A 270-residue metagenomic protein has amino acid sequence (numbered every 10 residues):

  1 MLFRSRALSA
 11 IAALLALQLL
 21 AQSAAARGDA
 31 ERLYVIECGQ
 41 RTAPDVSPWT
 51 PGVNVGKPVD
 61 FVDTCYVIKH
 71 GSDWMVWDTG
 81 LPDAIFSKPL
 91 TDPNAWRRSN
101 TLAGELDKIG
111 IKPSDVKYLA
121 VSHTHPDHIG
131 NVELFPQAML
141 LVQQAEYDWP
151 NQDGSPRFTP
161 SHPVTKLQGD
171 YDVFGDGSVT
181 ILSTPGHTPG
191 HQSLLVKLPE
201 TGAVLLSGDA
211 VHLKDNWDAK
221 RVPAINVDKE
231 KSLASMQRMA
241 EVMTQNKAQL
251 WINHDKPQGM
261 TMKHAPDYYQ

Functional and structural regions predicted by a protein language model:
M1-L2: Short, small-residue-biased leader/transition segments that mark boundaries at the very start of proteins
S9-L19: Bacterial N-terminal signal peptides
L19-D107, D115, T201-G208, T244-Q249 (+1 more regions): Metallo-beta-lactamase
R27-G28, N100-D115, M139-S183, D228-K247: Metallo-beta-lactamase
C38-G39, T79-P82, T124, A145-E146 (+3 more regions): Active-site metal-binding loops of divalent metal-dependent hydrolases
V55-V59, L182-H187: Short Gly/Pro-enriched turn/cap motifs at secondary-structure boundaries
P93-G104, L195, E200-Q270: Cap/insert and terminal regions of metallo-dependent hydrolase folds
V116-D127: Metallo-beta-lactamase
